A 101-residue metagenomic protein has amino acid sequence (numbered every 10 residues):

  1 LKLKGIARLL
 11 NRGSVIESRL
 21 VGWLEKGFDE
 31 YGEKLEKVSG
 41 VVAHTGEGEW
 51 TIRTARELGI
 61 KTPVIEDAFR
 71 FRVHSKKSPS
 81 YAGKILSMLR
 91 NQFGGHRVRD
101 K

Functional and structural regions predicted by a protein language model:
L1-H96: Helical "substrate-binding/catalytic lid" subdomain of Rossmann-like NAD(P)-dependent dehydrogenases/reductases
D100-K101: Long, positively charged, glycine-interspersed low-complexity recognition regions
